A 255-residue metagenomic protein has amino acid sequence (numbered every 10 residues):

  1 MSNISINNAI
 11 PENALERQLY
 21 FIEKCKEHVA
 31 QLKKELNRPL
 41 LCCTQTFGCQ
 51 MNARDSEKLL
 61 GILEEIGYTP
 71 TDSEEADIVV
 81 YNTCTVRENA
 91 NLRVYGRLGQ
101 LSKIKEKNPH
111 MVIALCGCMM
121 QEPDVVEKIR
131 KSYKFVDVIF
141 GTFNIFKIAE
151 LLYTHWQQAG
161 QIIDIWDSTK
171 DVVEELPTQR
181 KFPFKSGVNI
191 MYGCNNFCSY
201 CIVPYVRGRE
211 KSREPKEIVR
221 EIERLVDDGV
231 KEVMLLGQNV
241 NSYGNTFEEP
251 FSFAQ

Functional and structural regions predicted by a protein language model:
M1-Y243: Proteins enriched for Cys/Gly/acidic motifs involved in redox and nucleic-acid/cofactor modification
T246-F247: Periplasmic OmpA-like peptidoglycan-binding domain that tethers envelope proteins to the cell wall
P250-Q255: Alpha-helix-loop-beta-strand connector modules within alpha/beta enzyme cores
